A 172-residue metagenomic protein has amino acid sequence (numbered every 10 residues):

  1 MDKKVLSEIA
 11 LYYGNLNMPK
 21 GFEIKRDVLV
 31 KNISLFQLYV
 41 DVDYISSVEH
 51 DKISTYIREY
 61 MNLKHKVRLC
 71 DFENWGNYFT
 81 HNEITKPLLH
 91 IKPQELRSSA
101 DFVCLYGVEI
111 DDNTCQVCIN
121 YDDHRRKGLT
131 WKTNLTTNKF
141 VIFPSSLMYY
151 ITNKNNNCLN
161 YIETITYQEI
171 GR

Functional and structural regions predicted by a protein language model:
M1-D2, T133, K154-C158: Exposed regions on extracellular, virion, or secretory-pathway luminal proteins
M1-W75, I84-T85: Non-heme Fe(II)/2-oxoglutarate
I9-L11, D101, N160-I162: Short hydrophobic/aromatic beta-strand or adjacent loop that forms the aromatic wall/cage of a ligand/substrate-binding
V67, S99-D101, C158: Extended extracellular/luminal ectodomain segments enriched in beta-structured repeat modules
E73-L147, T152: Catalytic core of non-heme Fe(II) oxygenases with the double-stranded beta-helix
C104-L105, N157-R172: A short hydrophobic beta-strand segment most commonly corresponding to one strand of the jelly-roll/cupin
